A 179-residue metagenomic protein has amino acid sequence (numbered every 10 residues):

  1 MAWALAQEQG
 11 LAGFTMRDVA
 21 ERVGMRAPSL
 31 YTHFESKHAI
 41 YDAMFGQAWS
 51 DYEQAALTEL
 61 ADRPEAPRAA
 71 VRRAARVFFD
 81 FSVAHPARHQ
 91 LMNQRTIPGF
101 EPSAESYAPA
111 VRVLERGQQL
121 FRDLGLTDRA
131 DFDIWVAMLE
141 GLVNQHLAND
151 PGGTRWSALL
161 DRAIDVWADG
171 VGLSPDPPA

Functional and structural regions predicted by a protein language model:
M1-A6, A48, F78, S82: Short hydrophobic clusters on alpha-helical segments that form packing/core surfaces in small helical domains
L5-A39, A43: Helix-turn-helix
A6, Y41-A48, M92, P109: Alpha-helical DNA-contacting segments of helix-turn-helix folds
M16, H38, D42, G46 (+6 more regions): Short, structured helix-loop boundary elements
A43, L57-A87, A110-R112, F132-W135: Hydrophobic alpha-helical connector segments
S50, Q54, N93, G99-I134 (+1 more regions): Amphipathic alpha-helical packing segments from all-alpha helical-bundle domains
V83-A104, N144-D150: Amphipathic alpha-helical segments used for helix-helix packing
V136-T154, A168-P177: Amphipathic C-terminal alpha-helical segment
